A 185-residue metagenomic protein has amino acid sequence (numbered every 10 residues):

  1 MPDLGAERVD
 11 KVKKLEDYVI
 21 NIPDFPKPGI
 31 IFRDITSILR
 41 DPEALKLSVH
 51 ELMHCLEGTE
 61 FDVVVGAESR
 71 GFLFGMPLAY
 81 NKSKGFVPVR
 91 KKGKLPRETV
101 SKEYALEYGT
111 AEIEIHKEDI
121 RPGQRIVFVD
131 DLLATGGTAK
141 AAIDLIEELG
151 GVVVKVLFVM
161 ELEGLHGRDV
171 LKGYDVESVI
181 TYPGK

Functional and structural regions predicted by a protein language model:
P2-F61, A111: Active-site-facing substrate-recognition patch
P2-K11, L15-D17, A141-K185: PRPP-dependent phosphoribosyltransferase catalytic core
G29, V64, F86, V156: Residue-level signature of catalytic and energy-coupling elements of molecular machines, predominantly ATP/GTP-dependent
E60-E68: Short glycine-rich phosphate-binding loop at a beta-alpha junction
D62, Q124, V154: Conserved acidic residues
L73-K82, I143: Short Gly/Thr/Asp-enriched flexible loops that form oxyanion-binding sites at enzyme active sites
G85-V127: Short, glycine/charge-rich flexible loops or terminal/linker lids adjacent to PRPP-binding catalytic cores
D131, G136: Conserved G/P- and acidic residue-centered "switch" motifs that form tight phosphate/ATP-binding loops in soluble
